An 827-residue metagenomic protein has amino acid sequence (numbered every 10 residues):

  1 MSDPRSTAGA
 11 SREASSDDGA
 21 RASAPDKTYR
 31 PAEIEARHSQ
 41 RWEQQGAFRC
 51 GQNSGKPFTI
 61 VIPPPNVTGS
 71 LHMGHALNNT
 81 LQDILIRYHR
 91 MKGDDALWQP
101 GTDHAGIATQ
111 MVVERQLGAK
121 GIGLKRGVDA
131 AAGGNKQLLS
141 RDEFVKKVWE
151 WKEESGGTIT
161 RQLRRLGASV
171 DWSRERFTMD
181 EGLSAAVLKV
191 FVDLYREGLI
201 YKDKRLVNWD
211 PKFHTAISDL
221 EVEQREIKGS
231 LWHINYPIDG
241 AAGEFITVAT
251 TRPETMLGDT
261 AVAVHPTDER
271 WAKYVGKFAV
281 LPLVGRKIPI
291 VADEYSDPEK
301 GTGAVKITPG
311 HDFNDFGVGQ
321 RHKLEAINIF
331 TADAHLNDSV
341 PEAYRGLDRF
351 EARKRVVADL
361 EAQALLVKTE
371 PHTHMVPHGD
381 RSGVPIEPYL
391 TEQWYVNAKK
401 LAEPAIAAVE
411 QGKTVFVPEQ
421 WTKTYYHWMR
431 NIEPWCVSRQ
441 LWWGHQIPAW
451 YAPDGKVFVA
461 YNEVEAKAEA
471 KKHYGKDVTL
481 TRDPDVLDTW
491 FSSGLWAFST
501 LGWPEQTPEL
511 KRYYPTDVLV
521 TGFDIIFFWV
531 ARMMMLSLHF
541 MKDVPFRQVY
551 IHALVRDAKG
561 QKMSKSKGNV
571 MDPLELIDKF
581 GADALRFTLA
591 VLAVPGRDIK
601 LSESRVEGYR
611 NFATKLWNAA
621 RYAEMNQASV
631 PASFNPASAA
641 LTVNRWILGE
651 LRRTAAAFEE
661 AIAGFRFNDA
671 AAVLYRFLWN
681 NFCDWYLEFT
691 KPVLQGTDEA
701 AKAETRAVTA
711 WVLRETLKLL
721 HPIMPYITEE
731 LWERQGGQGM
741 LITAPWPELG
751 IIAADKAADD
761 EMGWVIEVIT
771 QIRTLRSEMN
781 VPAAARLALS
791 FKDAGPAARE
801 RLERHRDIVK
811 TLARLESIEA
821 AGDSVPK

Functional and structural regions predicted by a protein language model:
S2-T267, V291, T308-A343, R349 (+10 more regions): N-terminal, positively charged nucleic-acid-binding surface of large information/translation enzymes
K27-Y29, I107, R115, A119 (+10 more regions): Long, charged, mostly alpha-helical binding arms that flank functional sites
W42, S173, D180-H214, E221-E223 (+7 more regions): Gly/Pro-rich turn-and-neighbor structural signature
P57-P63, K306-I307, A452-D454, D517-V518 (+1 more regions): Short hydrophobic beta-strand segments
G74-I86, T102-D103, L183-A186, V248-E361 (+7 more regions): Structured ligand/cofactor/substrate-binding pocket environments in proteins
R87-D95, Q116-G127, R161, R165-V170 (+20 more regions): Secondary-structure transition/capping motifs at alpha-helix termini and the adjoining loop/turn into the next element
A216-F245, W435, Y461-L487, F491 (+14 more regions): Flexible, glycine/threonine-enriched loop-and-boundary segments that flank and lead into catalytic domains of large
E607, E733-K827: C-terminal low-complexity, glycine/proline- and small-hydrophobic-enriched intrinsically disordered tails that act as
